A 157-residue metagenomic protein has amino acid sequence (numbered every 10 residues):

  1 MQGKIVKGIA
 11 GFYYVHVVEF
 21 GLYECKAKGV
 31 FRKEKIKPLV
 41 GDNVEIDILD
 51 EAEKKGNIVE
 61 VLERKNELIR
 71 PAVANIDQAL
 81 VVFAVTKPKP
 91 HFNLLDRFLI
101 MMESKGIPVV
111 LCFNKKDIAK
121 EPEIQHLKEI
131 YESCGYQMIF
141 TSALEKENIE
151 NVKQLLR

Functional and structural regions predicted by a protein language model:
M1-P90: N-terminal accessory targeting/assembly segments
G41, M102, N114: Residue-level signal for inorganic ion chemistry
E51-A52, V85-P88, K115-A119, L144-E147: Conserved nucleotide-binding/hydrolysis micro-motifs of P-loop NTPases
I76-F83, K105-N114, Y136-T141: Conserved beta-strand/loop subsegment of P-loop NTPase cores
H91-L94, E123-I124: Residues at alpha-helix caps and immediate loop-helix transition turns in enzyme cores, especially N- and C-cap
N93-E103: Histidine-anchored nucleotide/phosphate-binding helix
I118-R157: Canonical P-loop GTPase G-domain recognition
